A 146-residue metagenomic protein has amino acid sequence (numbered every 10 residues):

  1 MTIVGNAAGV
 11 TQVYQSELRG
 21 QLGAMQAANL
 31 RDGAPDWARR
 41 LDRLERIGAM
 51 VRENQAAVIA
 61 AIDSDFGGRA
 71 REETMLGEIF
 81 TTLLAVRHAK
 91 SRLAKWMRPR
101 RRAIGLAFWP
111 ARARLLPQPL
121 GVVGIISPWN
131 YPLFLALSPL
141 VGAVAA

Functional and structural regions predicted by a protein language model:
M1-R114: N-terminal Rossmann-like NAD(P)+-binding subdomain of aldehyde/semialdehyde dehydrogenases
I104-A146: Conserved small-residue-rich beta-alpha loop and adjacent elements that most often cradle the phosphate/pyrophosphate
